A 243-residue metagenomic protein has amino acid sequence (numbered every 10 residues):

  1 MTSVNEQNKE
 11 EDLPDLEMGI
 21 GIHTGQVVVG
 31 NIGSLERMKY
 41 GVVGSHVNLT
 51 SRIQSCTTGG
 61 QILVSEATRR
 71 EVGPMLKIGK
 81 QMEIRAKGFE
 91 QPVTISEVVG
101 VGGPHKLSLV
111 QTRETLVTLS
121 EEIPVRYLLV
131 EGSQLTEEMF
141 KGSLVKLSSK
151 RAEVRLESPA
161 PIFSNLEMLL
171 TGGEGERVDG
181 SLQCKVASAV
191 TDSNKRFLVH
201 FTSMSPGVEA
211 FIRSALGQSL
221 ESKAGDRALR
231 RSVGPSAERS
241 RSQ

Functional and structural regions predicted by a protein language model:
S3-Q7, G25, L35, L49-R52 (+6 more regions): Conserved, well-folded catalytic cores of nucleic-acid-processing and energy-transducing macromolecular machines
S3-S45, R70-M75, V93: Catalytic core of nucleotidyl cyclases, primarily class III adenylyl/guanylyl cyclases
V27, T57-L128, G132: Cytosolic regulatory/linker segments at or just downstream of nucleotide-handling modules in signal-transduction
S55, K146, V186-V190, S203: A residue-level detector for short acidic-glycine micro-motifs
G103, S149, S188-N194: Short, conserved beta-turn/loop elements at beta-strand boundaries and strand-helix junctions
K106, Q111-T115, S193-Q243: C-terminal output/interaction extensions
Y127-F163, E167-L170, R196-L198: Short strand-loop-strand
K141-G142, G180-A189: Short beta-strand-centered aromatic/proline hotspots
